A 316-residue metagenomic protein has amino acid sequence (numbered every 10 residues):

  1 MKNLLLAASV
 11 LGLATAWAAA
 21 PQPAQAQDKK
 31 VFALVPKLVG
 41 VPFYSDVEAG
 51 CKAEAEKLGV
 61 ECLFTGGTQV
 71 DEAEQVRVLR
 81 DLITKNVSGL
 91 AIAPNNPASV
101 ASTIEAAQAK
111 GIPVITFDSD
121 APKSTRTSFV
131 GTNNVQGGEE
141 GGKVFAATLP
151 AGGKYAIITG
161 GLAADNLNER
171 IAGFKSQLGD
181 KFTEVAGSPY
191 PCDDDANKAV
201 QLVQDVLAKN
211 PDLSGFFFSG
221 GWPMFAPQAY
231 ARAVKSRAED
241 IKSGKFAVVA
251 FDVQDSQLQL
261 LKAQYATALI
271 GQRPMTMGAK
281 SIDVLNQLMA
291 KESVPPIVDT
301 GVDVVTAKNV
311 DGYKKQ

Functional and structural regions predicted by a protein language model:
M1-A24: Gram-negative bacterial Sec-dependent N-terminal signal peptides
L5, Q22-Q316: A residue-level marker of the well-folded mature domains of exported/periplasmic proteins
